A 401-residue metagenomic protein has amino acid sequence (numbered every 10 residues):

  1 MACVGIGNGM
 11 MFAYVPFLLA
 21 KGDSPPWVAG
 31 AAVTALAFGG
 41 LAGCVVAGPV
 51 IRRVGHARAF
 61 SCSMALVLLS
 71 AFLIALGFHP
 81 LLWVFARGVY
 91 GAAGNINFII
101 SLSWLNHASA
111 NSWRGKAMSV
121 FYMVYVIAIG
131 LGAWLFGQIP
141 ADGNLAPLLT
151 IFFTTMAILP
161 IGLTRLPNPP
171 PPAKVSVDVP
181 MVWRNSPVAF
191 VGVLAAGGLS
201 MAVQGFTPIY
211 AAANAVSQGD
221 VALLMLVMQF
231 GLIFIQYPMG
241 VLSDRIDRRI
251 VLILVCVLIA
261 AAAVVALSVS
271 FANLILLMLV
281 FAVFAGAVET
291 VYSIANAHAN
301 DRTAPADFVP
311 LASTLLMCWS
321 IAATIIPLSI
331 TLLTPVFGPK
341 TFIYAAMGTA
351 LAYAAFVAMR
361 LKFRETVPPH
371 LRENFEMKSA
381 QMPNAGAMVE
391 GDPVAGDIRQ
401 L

Functional and structural regions predicted by a protein language model:
M1-A37, A189-G192, S200-N214, V221: Helix-loop boundary and gating motifs at the non-cytosolic
G43-G55, P140, I235-D247, T334-P335: Helix-to-loop junctions at the C-terminal end of transmembrane segments in multipass secondary transporters
R58-F72, I151, I250-V265, M347: Structural signature of the two symmetry-related core transmembrane helices
G88-M123: Cytoplasmic helix-loop-helix junction between adjacent transmembrane helices in 12-TM secondary transporters
I96-S109, E289-T303: Intracellular juxtamembrane helix-capping segments at the cytosolic ends of symmetry-related transmembrane helices
F136-G137, I151-P171, A355-L361: C-terminal membrane-cytosol helix-exit motif in multi-pass small-molecule transporters
P169-V179, R360-L401: Intrinsic disorder in cytosolic terminal tails and internal cytosolic loops of multi-pass membrane transporters
R249-Y292: C-terminal transmembrane helical hairpin of 12-TM major facilitator-type secondary transporters
